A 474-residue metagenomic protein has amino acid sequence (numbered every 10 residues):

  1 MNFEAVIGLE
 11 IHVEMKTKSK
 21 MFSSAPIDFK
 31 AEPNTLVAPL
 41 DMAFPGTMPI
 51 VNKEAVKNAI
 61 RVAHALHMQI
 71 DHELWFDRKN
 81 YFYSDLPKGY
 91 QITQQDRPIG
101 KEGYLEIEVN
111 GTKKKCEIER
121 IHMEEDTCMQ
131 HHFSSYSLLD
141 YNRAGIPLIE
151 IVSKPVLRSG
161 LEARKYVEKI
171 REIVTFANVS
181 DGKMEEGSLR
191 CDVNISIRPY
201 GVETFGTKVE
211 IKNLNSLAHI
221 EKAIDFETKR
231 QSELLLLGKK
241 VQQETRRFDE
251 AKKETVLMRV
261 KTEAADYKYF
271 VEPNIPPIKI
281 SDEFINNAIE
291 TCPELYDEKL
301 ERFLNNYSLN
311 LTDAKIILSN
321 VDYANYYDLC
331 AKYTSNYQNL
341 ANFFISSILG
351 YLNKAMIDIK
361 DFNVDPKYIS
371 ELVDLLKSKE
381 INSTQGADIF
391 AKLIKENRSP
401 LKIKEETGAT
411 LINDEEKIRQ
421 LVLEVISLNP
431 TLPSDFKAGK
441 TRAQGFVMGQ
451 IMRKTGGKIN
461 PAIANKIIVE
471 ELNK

Functional and structural regions predicted by a protein language model:
M1, S308-L309, A331-L340, S378-E380 (+1 more regions): Structural motif
M1-E294, N305, L311, K332-N336: Basic, nucleic-acid-interacting segments
G187-P199, Y267, L304-D328, Q338-A355 (+2 more regions): Core structural elements
E227, F343, S347-Y351, I389 (+6 more regions): Amphipathic alpha-helical segments in well-ordered regions
D313, Y326, N336-F344, Y368 (+5 more regions): Residue-level detector of well-ordered alpha-helical segments, enriched for hydrophobic/aromatic packing positions
Y333-T334, L340, I348-N363, E371-L376 (+1 more regions): M16/insulysin-pitrilysin zinc metalloprotease superfamily fold
I359-S370, D374, S383-R453: Strongly charged, low-complexity linkers/loops
T441-K474: Short, amphipathic C-terminal "tail helix"
